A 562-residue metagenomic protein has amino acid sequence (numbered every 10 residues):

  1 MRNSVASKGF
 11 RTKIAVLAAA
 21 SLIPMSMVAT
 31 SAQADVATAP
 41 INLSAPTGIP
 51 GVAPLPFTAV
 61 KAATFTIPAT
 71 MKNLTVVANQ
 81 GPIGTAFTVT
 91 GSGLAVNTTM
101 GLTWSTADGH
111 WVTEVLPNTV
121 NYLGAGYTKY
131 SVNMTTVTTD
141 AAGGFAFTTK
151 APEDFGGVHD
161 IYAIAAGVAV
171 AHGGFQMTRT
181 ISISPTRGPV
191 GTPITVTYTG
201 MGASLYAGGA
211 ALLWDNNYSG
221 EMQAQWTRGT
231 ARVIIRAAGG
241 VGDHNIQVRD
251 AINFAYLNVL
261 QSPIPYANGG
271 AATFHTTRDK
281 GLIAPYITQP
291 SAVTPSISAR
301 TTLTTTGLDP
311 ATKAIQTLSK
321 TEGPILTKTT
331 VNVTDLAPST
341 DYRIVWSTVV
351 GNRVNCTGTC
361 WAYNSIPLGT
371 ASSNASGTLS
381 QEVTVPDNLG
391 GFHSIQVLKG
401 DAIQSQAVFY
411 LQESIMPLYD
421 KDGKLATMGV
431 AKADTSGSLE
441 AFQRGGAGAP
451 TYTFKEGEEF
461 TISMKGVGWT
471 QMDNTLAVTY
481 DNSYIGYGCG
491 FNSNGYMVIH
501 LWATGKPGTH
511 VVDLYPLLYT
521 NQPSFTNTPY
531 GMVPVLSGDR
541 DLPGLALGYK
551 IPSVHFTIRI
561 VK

Functional and structural regions predicted by a protein language model:
M1: N-terminal DNA-binding recognition helix of tyrosine site-specific recombinases/integrases
S4, G9-A15, A19, P24-K562: Extracytoplasmic/secretory-pathway segments with low complexity and glycosylation-like composition
